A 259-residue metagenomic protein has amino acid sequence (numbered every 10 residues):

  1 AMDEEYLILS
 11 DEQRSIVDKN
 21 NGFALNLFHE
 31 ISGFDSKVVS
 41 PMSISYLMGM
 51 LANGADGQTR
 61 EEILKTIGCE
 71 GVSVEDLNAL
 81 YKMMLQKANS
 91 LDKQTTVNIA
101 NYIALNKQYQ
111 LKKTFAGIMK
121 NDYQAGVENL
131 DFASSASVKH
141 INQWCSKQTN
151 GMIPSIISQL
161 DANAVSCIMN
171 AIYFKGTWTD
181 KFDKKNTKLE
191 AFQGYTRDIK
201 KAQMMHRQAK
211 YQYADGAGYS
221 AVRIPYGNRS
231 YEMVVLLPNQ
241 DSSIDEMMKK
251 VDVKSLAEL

Functional and structural regions predicted by a protein language model:
A1-F132: Detector for small/aliphatic-rich hydrophobic stretches
I31-D35, A217-Y219, K254-E258: Short amphipathic beta-strand starts and helix->beta connectors
F34, L77-N239: Non-catalytic, conformational "gating/processing" segments within enzyme and secreted inhibitor domains
S45-Y46, E70, V74, L160 (+4 more regions): A broad, structure-centric signal for solvent-exposed, well-ordered loop/edge residues that line or flank functional
D56, V72, T177-W178, S242: A generic secondary-structure boundary signal that marks alpha-helix termini
T179, N239-L259: Mature, solvent-exposed C-terminal subdomains and processed small-chain segments of exported/organellar
